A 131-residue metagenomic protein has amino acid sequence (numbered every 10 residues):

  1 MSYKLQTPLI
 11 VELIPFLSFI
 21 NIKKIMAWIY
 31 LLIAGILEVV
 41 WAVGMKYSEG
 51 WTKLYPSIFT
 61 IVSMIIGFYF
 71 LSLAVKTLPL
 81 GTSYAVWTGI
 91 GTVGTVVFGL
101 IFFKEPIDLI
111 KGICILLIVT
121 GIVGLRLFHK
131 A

Functional and structural regions predicted by a protein language model:
Y3-L5: Intrinsic disorder
V11-E12: Acidic, Ala/Val/Gly-enriched low-complexity intrinsically disordered segments
F19-A131: Polytopic alpha-helical membrane proteins, predominantly small-molecule transporters/carriers
